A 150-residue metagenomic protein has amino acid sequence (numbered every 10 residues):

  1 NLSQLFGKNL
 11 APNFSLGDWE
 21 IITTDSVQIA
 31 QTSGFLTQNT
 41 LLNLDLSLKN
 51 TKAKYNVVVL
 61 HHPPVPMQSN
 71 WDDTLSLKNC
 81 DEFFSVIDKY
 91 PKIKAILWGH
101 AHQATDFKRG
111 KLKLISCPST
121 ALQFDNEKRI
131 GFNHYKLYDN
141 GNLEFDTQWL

Functional and structural regions predicted by a protein language model:
N1, I29-T32, P63-Q68, I93-R109 (+1 more regions): Active-site environment of divalent metal-dependent phosphoester hydrolases
N1-Q4, P12-A30: Active-site neighborhood of divalent metal-dependent phosphoester/pyrophosphate hydrolases
L2, S33-L41: Active-site glycine- and acidic-residue-rich loops that bind and position anionic ligands or nucleotide-like cofactors
S3-F6, A11-F14, L48, S85 (+2 more regions): Short secondary-structure boundary/capping segments
D18-Q28, V57-V59, K113-S119, D146-Q148: Active-site-proximal beta-strand elements of phosphoester/diester hydrolases
F35, T51-K94, Q123-D125: Active-site-proximal segments of metal-dependent phosphoesterases and phosphodiesterases across multiple
T40-S47, T51, V57, S69 (+2 more regions): N-proximal accessory regions
V86-D88, T105-L150: Binuclear metal-dependent phosphoesterase catalytic core
